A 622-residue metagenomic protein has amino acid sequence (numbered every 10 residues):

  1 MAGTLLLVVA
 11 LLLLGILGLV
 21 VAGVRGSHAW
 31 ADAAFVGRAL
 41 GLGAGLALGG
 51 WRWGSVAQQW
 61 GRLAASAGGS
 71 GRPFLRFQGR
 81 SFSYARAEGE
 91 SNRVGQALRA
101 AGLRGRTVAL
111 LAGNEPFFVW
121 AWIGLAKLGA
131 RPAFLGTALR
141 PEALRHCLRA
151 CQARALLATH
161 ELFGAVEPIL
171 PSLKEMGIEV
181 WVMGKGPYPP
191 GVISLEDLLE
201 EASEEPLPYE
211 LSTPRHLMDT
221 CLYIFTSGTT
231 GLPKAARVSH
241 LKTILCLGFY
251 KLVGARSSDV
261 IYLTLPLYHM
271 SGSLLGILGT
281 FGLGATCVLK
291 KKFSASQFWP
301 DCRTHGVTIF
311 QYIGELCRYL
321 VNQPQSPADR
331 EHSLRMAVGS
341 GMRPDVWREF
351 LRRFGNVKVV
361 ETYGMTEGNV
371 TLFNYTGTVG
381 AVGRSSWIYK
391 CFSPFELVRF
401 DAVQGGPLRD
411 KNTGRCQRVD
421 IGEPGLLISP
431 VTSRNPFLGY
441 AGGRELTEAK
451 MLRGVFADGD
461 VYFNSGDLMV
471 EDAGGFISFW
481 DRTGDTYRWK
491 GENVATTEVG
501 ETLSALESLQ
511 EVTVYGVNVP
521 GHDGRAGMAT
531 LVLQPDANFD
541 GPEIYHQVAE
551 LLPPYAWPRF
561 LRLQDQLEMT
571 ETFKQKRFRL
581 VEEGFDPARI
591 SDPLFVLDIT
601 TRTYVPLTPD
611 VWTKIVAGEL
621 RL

Functional and structural regions predicted by a protein language model:
M1-A101, A112, I123, L128 (+5 more regions): N-lobe entry segment of adenylate-forming
G68-G71, W181-M183, P187-Y188, V192 (+3 more regions): Conserved pre-ATP/AMP-binding loop-to-beta segment of ANL
S83-R86, P214, C221-L245: Conserved AMP-binding A3 loop
Y84, A109-L111, F118, W122 (+5 more regions): Short beta-strand->loop structural element characteristic of the AMP-binding/adenylate-forming
L110, L139, H146, L156-A158 (+4 more regions): AMP-binding/adenylate-forming catalytic core of the ANL superfamily
D197, G282, W299, T304-Y312 (+4 more regions): Gly/Ser/Thr-rich phosphate-binding loop
S239, I244-V260, Y268-T308, Y319 (+1 more regions): Conserved AMP-binding/adenylation subdomain of ANL enzymes
E550-Q575, D592-I615: AMP-binding/adenylate-forming catalytic domain of the ANL superfamily
